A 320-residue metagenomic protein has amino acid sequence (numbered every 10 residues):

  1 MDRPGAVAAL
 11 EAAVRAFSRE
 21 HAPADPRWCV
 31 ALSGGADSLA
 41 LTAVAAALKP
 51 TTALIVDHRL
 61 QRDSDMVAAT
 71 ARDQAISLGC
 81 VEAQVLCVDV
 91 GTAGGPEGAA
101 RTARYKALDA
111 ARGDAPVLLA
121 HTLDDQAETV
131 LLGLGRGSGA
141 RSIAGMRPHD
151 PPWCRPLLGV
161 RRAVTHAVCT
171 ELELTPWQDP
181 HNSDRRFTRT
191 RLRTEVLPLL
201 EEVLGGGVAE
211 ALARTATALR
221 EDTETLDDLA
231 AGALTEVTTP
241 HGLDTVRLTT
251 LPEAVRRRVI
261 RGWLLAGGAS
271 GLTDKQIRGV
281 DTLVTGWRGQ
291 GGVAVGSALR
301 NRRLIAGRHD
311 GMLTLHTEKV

Functional and structural regions predicted by a protein language model:
M1-T194: Core alpha/beta nucleotide-donor-binding catalytic domains of modification enzymes
D2-D37, V56-H58, C87-V90, A103 (+2 more regions): AMP-forming adenylation/ATP pyrophosphatase catalytic core
L108-A111, L200, W263, L315: Enrichment for repetitive, rod-forming helical segments
T122-R278: Flexible helical/loop "lid" subdomain adjacent to adenine-nucleotide binding pockets
